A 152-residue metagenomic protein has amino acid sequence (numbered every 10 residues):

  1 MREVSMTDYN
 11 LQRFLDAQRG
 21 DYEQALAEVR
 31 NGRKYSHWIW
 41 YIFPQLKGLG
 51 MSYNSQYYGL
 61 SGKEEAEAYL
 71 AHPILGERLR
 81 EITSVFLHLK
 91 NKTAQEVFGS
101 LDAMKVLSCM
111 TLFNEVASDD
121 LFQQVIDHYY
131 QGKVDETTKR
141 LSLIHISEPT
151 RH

Functional and structural regions predicted by a protein language model:
M1-E23, T137: Extreme N-terminal tail/first-helix region
D16-E28, S84-A94: Short amphipathic alpha-helical segments and their helix-coil junctions
E28-K63: Hydrophobic/aromatic-rich, well-ordered segments within soluble, folded domains that form packed cores
K34-Y41, R78, D102-C109, L121-V125: Residue-level detector of well-ordered alpha-helical segments, enriched for hydrophobic/aromatic packing positions
N54-Y58, Y69-I74: Positively charged, polar, low-complexity stretches
L70-L112: Mid-chain, well-packed structural core segment of small domains
G76, S108, L112-L143: Non-catalytic terminal and connector segments of soluble metabolic enzymes
L141-H152: Residue-level detector of conserved catalytic or cofactor/ligand-binding positions in enzyme active sites
